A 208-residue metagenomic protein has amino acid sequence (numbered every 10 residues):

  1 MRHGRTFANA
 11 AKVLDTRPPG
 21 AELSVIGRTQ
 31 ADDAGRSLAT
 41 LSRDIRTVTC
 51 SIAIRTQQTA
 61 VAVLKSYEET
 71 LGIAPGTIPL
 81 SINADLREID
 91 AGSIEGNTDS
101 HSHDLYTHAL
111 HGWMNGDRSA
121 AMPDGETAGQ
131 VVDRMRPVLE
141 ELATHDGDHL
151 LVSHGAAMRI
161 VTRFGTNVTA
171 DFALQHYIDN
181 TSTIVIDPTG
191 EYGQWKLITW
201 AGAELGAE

Functional and structural regions predicted by a protein language model:
R5-V63, T70, R118-R136: Loop-to-helix element that buttresses phosphate recognition and phosphoryl-transfer chemistry
T6, A157-M158: Short active-site segment of divalent metal-dependent hydrolases/proteases that encodes the spacing between
D33-L110: Phosphate-coordination/substrate-recognition cap region in phosphate-metabolizing enzymes
T40-D44, L142-G147: Glycine-rich phosphate-binding loop signature in dinucleotide/nucleotide-binding domains
L80, I89-H101, T144-H145, R163-E208: Acidic, low-complexity terminal tails and accessory targeting/binding regions of phosphate-metabolizing enzymes
A109-T127, E204-E208: Extended, charge-rich low-complexity interaction segments
H145-G155: Generic beta-sheet signal
